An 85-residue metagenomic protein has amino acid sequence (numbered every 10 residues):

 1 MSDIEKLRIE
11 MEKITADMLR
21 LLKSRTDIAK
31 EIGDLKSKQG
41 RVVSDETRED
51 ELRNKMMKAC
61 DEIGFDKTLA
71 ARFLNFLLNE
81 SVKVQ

Functional and structural regions predicted by a protein language model:
M1-Q85: Domain-level signature for soluble enzymes in the chorismate/prephenate branch of the shikimate pathway
